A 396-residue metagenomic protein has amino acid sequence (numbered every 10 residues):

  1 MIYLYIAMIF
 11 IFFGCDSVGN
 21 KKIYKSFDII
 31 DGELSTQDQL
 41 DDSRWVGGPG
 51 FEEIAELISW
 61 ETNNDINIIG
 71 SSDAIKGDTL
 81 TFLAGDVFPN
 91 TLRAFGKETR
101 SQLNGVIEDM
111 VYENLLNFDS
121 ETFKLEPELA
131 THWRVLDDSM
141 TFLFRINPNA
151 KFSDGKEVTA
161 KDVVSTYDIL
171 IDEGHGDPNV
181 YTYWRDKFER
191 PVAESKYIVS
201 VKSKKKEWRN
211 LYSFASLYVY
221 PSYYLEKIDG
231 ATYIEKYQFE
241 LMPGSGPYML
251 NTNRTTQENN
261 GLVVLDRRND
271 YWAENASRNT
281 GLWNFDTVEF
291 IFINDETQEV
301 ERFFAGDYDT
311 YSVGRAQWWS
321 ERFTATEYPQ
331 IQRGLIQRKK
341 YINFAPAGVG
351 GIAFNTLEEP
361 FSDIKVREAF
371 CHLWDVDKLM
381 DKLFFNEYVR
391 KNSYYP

Functional and structural regions predicted by a protein language model:
D16-G19: Bacterial signal peptide processing site
G48-F51, E56-I68, D78-D137, D168 (+1 more regions): N-terminal lobe/hinge region of extracytoplasmic solute-binding protein
D73-I75, Y181-D229, K236-F239, P247-M249: Surface-exposed binding/hinge segments that line and control ligand-binding clefts or catalytic entry sites
G77-V87, T131, T141-F144, V163-Y167 (+4 more regions): Short, well-ordered beta-strand elements
D86-G105, L129, K156, N210-Y220 (+2 more regions): A structural "hinge/loop" feature
S101, V106-E113, N117-K124, S216-T287 (+1 more regions): Gly/Pro-rich hinge or "lid" segments in bacterial periplasmic/extracellular proteins
T131-G176, S200, E299-R302, P360-D363 (+1 more regions): Aromatic- and charge-enriched surface segment that lines or borders ligand/interaction sites
E173, R190-P191, N251-V264, I291-E358 (+3 more regions): Extracellular/periplasmic solute-recognition and catalytic clefts
